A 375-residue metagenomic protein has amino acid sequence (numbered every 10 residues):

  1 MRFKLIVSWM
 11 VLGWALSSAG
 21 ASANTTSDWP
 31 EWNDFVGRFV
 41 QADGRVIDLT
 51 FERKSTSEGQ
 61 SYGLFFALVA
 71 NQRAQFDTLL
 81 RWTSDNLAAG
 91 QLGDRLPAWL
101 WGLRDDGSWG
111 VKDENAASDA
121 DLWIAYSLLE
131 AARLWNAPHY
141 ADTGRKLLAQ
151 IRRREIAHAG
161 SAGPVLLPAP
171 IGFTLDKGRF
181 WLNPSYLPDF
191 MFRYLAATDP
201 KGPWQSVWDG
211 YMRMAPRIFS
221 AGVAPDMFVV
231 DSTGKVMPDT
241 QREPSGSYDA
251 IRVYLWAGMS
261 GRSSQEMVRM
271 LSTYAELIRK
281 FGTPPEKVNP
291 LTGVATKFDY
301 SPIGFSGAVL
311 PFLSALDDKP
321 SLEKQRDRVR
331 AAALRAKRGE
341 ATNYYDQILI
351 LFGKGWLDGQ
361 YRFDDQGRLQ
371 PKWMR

Functional and structural regions predicted by a protein language model:
M1-L5: Positively charged n-region of N-terminal signal peptides that target proteins for export
V7-S18: Bacterial N-terminal signal peptides
S22-E58, L68-V111, G160-A169, T198 (+4 more regions): Low-complexity, Ser/Thr/Pro/Gly-enriched N-terminal "stalk/linker" regions
N24-P30, R53-S57, N115-D119, A141-G307 (+2 more regions): Extended ligand-binding clefts on enzyme/binding-domain cores
T56, Q60, V111-R133: Aromatic-rich carbohydrate-recognition surfaces in CAZymes
L64-V69, W123-R133, F190-Y194, L255-M259 (+2 more regions): Short glycine/serine- and small hydrophobic-enriched flexible loop segments
L80, L128, A141-G144, L148 (+1 more regions): Inward-facing hydrophobic residues that define packing positions of alpha-helical scaffold repeats
I278, G282-Y300, A308-R375: A cross-kingdom marker for long, charged
